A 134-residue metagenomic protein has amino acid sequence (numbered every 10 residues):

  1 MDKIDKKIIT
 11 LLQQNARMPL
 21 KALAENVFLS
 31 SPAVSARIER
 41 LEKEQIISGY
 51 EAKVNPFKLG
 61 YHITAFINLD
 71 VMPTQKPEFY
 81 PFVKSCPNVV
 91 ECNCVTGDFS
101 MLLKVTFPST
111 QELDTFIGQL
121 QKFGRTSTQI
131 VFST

Functional and structural regions predicted by a protein language model:
M1-T134: A compositional/biophysical signature of low hydrophobicity enriched in polar/charged and small residues
